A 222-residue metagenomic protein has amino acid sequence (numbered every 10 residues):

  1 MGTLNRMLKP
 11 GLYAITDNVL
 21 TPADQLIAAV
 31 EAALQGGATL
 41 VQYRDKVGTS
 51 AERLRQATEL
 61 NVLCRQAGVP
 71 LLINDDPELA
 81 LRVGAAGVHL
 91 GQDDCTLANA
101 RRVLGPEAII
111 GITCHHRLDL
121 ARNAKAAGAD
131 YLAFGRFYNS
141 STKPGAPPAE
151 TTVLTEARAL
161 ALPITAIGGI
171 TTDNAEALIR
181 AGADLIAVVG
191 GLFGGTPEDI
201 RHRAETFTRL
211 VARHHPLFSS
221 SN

Functional and structural regions predicted by a protein language model:
M1-L97, R102-D130, A146, E156 (+3 more regions): Conserved N-terminal beta1-alpha1 strand-loop-helix module at the mouth
V153: Conserved cofactor-binding/catalytic machinery of classical short-chain dehydrogenase/reductase
D184-L185, G190: Internal alpha/beta core interface subdomains
